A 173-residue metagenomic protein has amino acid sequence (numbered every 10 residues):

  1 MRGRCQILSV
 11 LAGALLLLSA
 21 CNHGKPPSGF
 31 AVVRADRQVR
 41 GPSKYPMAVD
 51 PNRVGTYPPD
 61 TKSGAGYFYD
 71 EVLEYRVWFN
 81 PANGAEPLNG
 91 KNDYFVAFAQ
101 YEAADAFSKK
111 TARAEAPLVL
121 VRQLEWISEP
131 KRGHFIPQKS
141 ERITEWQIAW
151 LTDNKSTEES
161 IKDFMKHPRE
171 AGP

Functional and structural regions predicted by a protein language model:
M1-V10: Bacterial N-terminal signal peptides that target proteins for export
S9-S19: Bacterial N-terminal signal peptides
C21-V96, W126-S128, I136-K139, T144-W150 (+1 more regions): ADP-ribose/NAD+-binding catalytic cleft of ART/PARP-like enzymes
G90-Y94, A99-A114: A short, charged, amphipathic alpha-helix used as a generic interaction element across diverse proteins
A114, V119-L124: Short, compact, well-ordered microdomains
